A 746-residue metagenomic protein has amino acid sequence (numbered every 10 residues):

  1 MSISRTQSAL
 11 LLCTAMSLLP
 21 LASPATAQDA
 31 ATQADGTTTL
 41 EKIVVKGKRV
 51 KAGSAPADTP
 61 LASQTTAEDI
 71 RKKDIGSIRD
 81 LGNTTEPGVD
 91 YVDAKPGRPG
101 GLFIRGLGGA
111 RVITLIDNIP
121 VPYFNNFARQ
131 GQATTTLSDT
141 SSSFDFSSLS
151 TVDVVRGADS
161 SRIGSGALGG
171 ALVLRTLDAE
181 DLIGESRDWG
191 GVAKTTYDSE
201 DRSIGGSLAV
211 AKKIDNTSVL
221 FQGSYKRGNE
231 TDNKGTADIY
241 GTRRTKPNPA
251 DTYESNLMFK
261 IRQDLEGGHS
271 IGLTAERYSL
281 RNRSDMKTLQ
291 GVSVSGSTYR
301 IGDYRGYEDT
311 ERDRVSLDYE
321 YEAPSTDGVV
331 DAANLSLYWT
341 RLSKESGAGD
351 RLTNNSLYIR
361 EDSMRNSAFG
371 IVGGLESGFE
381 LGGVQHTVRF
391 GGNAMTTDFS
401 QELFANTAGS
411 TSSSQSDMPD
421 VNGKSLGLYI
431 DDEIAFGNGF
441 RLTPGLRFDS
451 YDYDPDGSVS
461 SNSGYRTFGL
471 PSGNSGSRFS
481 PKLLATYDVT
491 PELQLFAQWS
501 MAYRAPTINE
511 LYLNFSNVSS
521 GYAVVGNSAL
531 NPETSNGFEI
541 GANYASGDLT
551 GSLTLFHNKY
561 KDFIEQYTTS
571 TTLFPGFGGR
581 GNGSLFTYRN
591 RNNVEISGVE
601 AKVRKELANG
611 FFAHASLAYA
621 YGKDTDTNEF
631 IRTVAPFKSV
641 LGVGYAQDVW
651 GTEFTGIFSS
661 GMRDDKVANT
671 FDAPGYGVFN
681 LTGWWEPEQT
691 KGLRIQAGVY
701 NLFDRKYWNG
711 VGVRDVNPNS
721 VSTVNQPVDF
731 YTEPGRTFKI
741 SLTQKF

Functional and structural regions predicted by a protein language model:
G36-L182, T288, I540: Acidic, small-polar-rich N-terminal luminal/periplasmic segments of exported/outer-membrane proteins
D188-V192, D198-E308, G661: Periplasmic-side early beta-strands and strand-to-turn transitions of outer-membrane beta-barrels
F221, N229, D331-A348, D488 (+6 more regions): Membrane-embedded beta-barrel scaffold of Gram-negative outer-membrane proteins
N248-A250, G268-G328, L342-N366, G409 (+3 more regions): Flexible loop and strand-edge segments within Gram-negative outer membrane beta-barrel domains
E266, Q385-T387, N393, P419-K559 (+4 more regions): Structural signature of Gram-negative outer-membrane beta-barrels, strongest in the C-terminal barrel of TonB-dependent
M364-G374, S425-G427, V525-N531, G537 (+5 more regions): Outer membrane beta-barrel strand-and-loop segments of large Gram-negative receptors, especially TonB-dependent
G437-N438, L442, S450, F556-Y560 (+2 more regions): Gram-negative outer-membrane beta-barrel transporters
Y503, F556-K561, Q566, A613 (+2 more regions): C-terminal beta-signal and adjacent terminal beta-strands/loops of Gram-negative outer-membrane beta-barrel proteins
